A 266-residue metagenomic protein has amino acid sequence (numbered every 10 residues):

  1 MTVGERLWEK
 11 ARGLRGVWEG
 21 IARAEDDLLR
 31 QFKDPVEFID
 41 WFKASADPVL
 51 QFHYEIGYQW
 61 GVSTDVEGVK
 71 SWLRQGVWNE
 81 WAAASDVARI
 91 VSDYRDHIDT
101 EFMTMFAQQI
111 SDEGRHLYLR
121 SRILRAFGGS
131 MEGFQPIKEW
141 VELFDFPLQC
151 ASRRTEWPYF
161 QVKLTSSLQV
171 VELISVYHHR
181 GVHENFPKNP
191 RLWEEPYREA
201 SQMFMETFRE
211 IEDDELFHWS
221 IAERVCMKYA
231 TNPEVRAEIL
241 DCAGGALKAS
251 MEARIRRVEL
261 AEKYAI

Functional and structural regions predicted by a protein language model:
M1-I266: Non-heme di-metal
